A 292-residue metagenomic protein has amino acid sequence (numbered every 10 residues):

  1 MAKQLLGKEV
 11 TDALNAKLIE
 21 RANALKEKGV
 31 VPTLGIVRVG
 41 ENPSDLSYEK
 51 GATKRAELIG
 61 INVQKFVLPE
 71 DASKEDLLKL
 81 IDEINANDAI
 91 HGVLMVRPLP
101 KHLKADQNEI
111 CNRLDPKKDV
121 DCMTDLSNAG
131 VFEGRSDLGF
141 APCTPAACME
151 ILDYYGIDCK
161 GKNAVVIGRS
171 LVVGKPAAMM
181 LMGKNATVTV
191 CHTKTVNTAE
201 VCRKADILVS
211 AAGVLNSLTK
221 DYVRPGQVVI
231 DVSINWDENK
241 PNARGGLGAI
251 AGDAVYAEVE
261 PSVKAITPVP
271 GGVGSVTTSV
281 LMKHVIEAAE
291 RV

Functional and structural regions predicted by a protein language model:
M1-V30: Positively charged, low-complexity intrinsically disordered leader regions
V31-G40: Short beta-strand segments enriched in small/hydrophobic residues
V39-T53, S136-V232, D237-K240, L247-E260: Glycine-rich phosphate/diphosphate-binding loop of Rossmann-like nucleotide-binding domains
A56-E70, V188-V190: Short beta-strand elements in bilobed, periplasmic/extracellular small-molecule ligand-binding domains
D76-D88: Short, well-structured alpha-helical segments in soluble
A89-I90, A205: Short, high-confidence coil segments that cap the C-terminus of an alpha-helix and link into the following beta-strand
G92-C159, N216: Anion-binding alpha/beta catalytic cores of soluble intermediary-metabolism enzymes, centered on
N108-D119, T124-F132, S233-V292: Rossmann-fold NAD(P)-binding glycine/threonine-rich loop
